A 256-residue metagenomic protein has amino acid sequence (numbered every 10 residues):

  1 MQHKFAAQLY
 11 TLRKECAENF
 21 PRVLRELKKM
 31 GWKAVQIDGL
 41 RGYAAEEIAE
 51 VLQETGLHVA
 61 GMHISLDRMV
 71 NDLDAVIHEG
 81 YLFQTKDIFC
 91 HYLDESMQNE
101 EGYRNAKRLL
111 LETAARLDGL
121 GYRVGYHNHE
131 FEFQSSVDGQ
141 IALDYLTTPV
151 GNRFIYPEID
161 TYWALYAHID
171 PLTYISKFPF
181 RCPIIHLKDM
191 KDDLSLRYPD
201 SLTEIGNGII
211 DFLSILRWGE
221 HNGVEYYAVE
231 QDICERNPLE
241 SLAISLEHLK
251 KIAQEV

Functional and structural regions predicted by a protein language model:
M1-K29, Q53, Y81-Q84, L143-I159 (+1 more regions): Histidine-acidic metal/acid-base catalytic patches
L12-E18, A34-E47, I64-D72, E95-E100 (+4 more regions): Acidic-and-aromatic substrate-binding clefts and catalytic sites of carbohydrate-active enzymes
R25, L66-P157, L239: Active-site acidic/histidine proton-transfer and metal-coordination neighborhood in alpha/beta enzyme cores
M30, T55-L57, Y92: Short, conserved active-site loops that position catalytic residues or coordinate cofactors/metal ions across diverse
W32, D94-Q98, N105, R197-D200 (+1 more regions): Short amphipathic alpha-helical segments at helix-loop
K33-A34, H58, K86, R123 (+2 more regions): Residue-level detector of anion-binding/catalytic polar loops
Q36, G61, F89, G125 (+3 more regions): Conserved beta-strand positions in the central sheet of alpha/beta enzyme cores
A44-H63, T113, L120-Y122, S245-E247: Short acidic, glycine/proline-enriched helix-loop-strand junctions
